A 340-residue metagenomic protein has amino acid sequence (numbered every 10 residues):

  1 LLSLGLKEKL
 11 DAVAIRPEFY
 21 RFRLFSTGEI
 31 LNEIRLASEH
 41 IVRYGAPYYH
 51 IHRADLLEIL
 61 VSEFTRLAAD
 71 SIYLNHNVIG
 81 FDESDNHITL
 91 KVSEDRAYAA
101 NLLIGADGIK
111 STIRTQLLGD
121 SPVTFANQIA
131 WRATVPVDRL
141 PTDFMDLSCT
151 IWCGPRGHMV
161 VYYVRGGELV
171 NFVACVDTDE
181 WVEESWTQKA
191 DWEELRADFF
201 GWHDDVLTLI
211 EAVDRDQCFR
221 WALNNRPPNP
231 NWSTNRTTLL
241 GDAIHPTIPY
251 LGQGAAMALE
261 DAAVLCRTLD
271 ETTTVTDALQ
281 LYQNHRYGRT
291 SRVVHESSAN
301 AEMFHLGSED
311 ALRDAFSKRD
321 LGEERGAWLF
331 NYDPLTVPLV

Functional and structural regions predicted by a protein language model:
L1-T65, P155, F304: Active-site-adjacent segment of FAD-dependent monooxygenases/related oxidoreductases
A12-I15, S71, G201-Q217, V275-Q280 (+1 more regions): Acidic/histidine metal-binding catalytic segments
E29-L57, H87, K91-A99, K110 (+2 more regions): Conserved FAD/dinucleotide-binding core of flavoprotein oxidoreductases
L56, V78, Y98-I109, D242: Short hydrophobic core segments
L74-I88: A conserved short coil-to-beta-strand element within the FAD-binding core of flavoproteins
I104-G105, W131, V161, E193-L195 (+1 more regions): Conserved mid-domain beta->alpha element of the FAD-binding
T115-A130: Glycine-rich beta-alpha-beta "Rossmann" dinucleotide-binding loop(s) and their flanking helix/strand
R319-V340: C-terminal auxiliary extensions adjacent to catalytic cores
